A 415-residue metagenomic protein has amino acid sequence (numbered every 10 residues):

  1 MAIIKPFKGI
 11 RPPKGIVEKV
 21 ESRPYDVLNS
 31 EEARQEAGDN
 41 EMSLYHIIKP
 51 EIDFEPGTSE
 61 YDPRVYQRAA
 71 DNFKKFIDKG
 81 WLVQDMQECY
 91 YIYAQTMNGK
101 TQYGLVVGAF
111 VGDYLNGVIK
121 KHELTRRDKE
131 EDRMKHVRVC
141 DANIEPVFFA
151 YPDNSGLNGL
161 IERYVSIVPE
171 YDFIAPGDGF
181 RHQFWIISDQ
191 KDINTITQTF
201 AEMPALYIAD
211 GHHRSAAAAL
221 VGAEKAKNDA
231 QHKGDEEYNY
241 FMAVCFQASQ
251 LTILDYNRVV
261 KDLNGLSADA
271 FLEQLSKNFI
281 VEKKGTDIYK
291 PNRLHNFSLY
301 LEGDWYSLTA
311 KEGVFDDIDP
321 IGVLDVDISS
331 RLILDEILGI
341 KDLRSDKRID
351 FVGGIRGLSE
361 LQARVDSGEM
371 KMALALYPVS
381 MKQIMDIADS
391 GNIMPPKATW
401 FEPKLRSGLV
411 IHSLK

Functional and structural regions predicted by a protein language model:
M1-K415: Surface-exposed, charge/polar-rich loops and edge strands
